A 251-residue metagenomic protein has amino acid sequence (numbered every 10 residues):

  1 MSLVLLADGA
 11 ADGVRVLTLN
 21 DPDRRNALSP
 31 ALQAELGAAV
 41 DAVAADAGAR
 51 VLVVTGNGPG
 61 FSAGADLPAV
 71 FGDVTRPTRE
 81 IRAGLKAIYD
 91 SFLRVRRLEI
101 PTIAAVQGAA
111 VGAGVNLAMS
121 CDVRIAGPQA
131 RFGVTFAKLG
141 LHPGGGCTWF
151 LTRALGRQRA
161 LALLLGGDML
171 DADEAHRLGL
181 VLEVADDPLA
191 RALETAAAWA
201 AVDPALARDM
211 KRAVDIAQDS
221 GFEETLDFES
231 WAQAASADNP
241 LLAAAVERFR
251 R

Functional and structural regions predicted by a protein language model:
M1-L3, V246-R251: Terminal low-complexity tails and localization/encapsulation signals of metabolic enzymes
M1-N57, L93: Conserved CoA-thioester-binding segment of acyl-CoA-metabolizing enzymes
L3, G56-S91, A110: Glycine- (often His-adjacent) and acidic-residue-rich active-site loop that binds/positions the CoA thioester
P22, I125-A130, L178-D227, A235-P240: C-terminal long alpha-helix characteristic of the crotonase
G64-L67, I88, T148, R157-A160 (+3 more regions): A general structural signal for well-ordered alpha-helical segments in protein cores
S91, V95-E99, A105, V111-L164 (+2 more regions): CoA-thioester-processing core
G167-E174: Acidic, divalent-metal-coordinating active-site segment for phosphoryl/phosphodiester hydrolysis, typified by short
